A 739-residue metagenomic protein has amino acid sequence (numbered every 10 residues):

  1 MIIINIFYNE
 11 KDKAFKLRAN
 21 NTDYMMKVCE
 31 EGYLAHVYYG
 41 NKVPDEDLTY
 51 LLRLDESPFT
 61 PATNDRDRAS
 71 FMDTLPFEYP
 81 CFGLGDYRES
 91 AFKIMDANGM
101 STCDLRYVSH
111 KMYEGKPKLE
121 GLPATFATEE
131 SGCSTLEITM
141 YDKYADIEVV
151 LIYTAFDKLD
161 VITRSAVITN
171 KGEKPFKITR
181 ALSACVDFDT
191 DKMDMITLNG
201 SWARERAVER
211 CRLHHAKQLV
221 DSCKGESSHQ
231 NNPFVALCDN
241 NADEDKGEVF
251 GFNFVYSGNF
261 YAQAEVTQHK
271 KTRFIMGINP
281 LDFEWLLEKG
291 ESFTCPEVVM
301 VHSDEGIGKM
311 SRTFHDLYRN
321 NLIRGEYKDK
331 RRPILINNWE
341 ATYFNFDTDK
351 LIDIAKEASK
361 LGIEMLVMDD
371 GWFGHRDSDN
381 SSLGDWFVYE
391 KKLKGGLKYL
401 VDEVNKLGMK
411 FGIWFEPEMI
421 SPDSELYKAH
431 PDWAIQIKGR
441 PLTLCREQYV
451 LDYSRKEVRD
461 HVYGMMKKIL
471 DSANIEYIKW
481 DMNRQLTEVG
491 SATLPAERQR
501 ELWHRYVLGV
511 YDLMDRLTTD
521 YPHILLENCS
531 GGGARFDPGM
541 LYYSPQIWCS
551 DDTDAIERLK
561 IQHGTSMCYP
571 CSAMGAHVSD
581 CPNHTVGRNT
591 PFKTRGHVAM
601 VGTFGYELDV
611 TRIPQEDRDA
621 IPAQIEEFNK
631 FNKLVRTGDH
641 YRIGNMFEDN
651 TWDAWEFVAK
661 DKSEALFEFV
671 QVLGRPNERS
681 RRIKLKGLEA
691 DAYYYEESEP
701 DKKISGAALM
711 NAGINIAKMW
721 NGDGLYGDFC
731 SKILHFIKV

Functional and structural regions predicted by a protein language model:
I6-Y8, D12-N20, Y24, L34-E265 (+2 more regions): Polysaccharide-binding surfaces and accessory modules of carbohydrate-active proteins
N21, A166, G290, I336 (+8 more regions): Conserved, mostly hydrophobic/aromatic
D73-L119, K246-N259, Q263, H302-E326 (+4 more regions): Glycine-rich, aromatic-flanked loop segments that form ligand/cofactor-binding clefts across common enzyme folds
M100-S109, W285-D304, F729-I737: Short Pro-Gly-centered flexible turn/kink motifs
V235, E244, F647-E689: Carbohydrate-binding surface patches
Y327-K467, Y477: Aromatic-lined carbohydrate-binding/catalytic grooves of carbohydrate-active enzymes
K394-G396, K428-H430, A434-K593, T603 (+2 more regions): Active-site neighborhood of glycoside hydrolase catalytic domains
L673-V739: C-terminal beta-sandwich/jelly-roll accessory domains of carbohydrate-active enzymes
